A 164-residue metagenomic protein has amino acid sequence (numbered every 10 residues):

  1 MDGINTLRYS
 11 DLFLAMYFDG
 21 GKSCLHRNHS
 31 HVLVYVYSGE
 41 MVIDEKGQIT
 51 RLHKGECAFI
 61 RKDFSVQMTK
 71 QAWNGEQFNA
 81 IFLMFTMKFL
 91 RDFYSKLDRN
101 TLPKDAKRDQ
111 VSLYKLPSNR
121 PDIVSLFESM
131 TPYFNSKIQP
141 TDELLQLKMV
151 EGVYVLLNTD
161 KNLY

Functional and structural regions predicted by a protein language model:
M1-L7: A short, N-terminal "cap"/entry segment at the start of jelly-roll beta-barrel domains of the cupin/DSBH fold
D2, G20-K22, S112, F134: A short, mixed-charge helix-start or loop-turn motif at secondary-structure junctions
R8-K104: N-terminal regulatory/effector-sensing and dimerization cores that precede helix-turn-helix DNA-binding domains
M16, D92, R108-Y114, V153-V155: Hydrophobic transmembrane signal anchors and adjacent membrane-proximal interface regions, especially in viral
R61, V111, N162: Residue-level signal for pocket-adjacent positions within structured domains
A80-K88, R108-S112, T131-N135: Juxtamembrane/interfacial segments around transmembrane helices
R99-S125: Aromatic/histidine-rich interaction motifs
K115-Y164: An amphipathic alpha-helical interaction segment
